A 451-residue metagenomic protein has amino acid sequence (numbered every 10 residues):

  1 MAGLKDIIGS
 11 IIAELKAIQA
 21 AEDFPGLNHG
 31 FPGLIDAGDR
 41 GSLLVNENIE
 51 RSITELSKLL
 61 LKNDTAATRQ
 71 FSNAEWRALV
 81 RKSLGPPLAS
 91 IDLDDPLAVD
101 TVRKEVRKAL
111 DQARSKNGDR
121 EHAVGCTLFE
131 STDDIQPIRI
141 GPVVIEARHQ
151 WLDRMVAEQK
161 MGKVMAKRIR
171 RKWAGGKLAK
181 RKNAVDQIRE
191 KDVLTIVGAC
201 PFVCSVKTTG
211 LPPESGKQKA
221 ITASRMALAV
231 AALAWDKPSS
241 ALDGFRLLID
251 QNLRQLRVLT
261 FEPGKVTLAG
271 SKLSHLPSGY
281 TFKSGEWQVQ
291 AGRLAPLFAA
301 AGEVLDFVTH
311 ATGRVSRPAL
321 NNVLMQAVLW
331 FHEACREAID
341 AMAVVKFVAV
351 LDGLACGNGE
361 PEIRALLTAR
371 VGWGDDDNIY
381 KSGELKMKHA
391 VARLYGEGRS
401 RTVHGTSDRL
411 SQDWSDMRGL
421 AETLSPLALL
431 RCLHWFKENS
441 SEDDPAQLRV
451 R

Functional and structural regions predicted by a protein language model:
M1-L61, T65, Q70-A78, L93-A123 (+3 more regions): Amphipathic alpha-helical interface elements
N73-M342, D416-R451: Charged, non-catalytic interaction/linker regions at domain boundaries that couple catalytic cores to substrate
H310, L329, D377-Y380, G405: Short glycine/proline-rich turn/loop motifs
K346-F347, P361-T368, Q412-A421, P445: Composition- and surface-driven signal marking solvent-exposed, interaction-prone regions in large proteins
G359, S400-S407, L429-E438: Charged/polar positions within long, soluble alpha-helices
A369-S382, R451: Short, mixed-charge aromatic SLiMs
V371, D377-N378, L394-G398, L433: S-adenosyl-L-methionine
E384-S415: Histidine-centered, metal-coordinating catalytic motifs and their short helical/loop contexts
